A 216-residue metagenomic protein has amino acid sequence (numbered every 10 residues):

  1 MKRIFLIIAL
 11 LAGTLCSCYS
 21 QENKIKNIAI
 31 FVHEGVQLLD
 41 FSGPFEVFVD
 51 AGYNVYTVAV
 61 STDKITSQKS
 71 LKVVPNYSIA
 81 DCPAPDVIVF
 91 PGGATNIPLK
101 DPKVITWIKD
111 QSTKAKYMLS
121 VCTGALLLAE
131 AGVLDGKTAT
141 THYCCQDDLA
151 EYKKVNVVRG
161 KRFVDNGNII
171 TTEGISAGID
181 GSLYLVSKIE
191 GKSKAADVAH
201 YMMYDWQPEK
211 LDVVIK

Functional and structural regions predicted by a protein language model:
I4-G13: Sec-dependent N-terminal signal peptides
G13-T14, C18-M118, A125-E130, D135-G136 (+5 more regions): Extended, subdomain-level signal for the structured scaffold at the beginning of enzyme domains
G92, T141, E173: Small/polar loops that bind or transfer phosphate-bearing groups
M118-S120, T171: Conserved SAM-binding loop
V121, T141-H142: Replace "coordinates the UDP/GDP/TDP-sugar" with "coordinates nucleotide-activated sugar donors
G160-N168: Glycine/charged-rich beta-loop-alpha catalytic/anionic-binding loops adjacent to active sites
N168-G174: A short glycine-threonine-serine/GTX helix/turn-capping micro-motif
